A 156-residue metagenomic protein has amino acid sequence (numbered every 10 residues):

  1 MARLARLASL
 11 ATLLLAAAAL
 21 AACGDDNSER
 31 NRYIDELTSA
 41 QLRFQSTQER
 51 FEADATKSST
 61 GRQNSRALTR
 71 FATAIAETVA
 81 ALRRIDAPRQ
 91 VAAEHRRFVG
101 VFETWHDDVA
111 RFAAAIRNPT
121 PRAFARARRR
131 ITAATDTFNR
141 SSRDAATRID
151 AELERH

Functional and structural regions predicted by a protein language model:
M1-A11: Bacterial N-terminal signal peptides that target proteins for export
A19-A22: C-terminal motif of bacterial Sec signal peptides marking the signal peptidase cleavage site
G24-D26: Bacterial signal peptide processing site
E29-H156: Alpha-helical segments in soluble extracytoplasmic regions
